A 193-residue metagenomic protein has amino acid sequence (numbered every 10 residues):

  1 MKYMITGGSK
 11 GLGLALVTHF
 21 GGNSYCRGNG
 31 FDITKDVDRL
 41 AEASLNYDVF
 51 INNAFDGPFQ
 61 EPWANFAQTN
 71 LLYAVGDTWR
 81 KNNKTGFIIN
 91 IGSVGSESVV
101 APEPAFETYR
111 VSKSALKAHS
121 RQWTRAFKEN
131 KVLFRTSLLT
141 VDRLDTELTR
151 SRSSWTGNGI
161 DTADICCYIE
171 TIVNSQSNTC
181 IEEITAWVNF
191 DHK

Functional and structural regions predicted by a protein language model:
I5-T18: N-terminal Rossmann NAD(P)H-binding glycine-rich loop of SDR-like oxidoreductase domains
T6-G7, Y47-F55, N90, S137: Rossmann-fold scaffold of SDR-type NAD(P)-dependent oxidoreductases
G21-A41, P58-E61: Adenosine-cofactor binding site in Rossmann-like domains, unifying the SAM/SAH pocket of S-adenosylmethionine-dependent
G57-Q60, F87-E129, R143: Catalytic loop of short-chain dehydrogenase/reductase
P58-N70: Short alpha-helical oligomerization interface
N70-T78, F87, I169: Conserved internal alpha-helix within the Rossmann fold of NAD(P)-dependent oxidoreductases
R125, E129-W155: Flexible, glycine-rich beta-alpha linker
F134, L138-L139, S153-K193: C-terminal helical subdomain
